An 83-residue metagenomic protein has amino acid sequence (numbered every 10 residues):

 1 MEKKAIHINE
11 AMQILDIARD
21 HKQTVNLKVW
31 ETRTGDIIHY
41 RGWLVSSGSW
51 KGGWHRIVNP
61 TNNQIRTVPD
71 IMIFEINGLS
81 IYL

Functional and structural regions predicted by a protein language model:
M1-D36: Short glycine-rich, low-complexity segments
T24-N26, R41, D70: Conserved beta-strand residues within beta-sheet cores
L27, H55-P60: SH3/SH3-like beta-barrel fold
R33, P60-T61: Short, ordered coil/turn segments that flank beta-strands lining enzyme active or ligand-binding pockets
R33-Y40, R66-P69: Short coil-to-beta-strand transition motifs
D36-G53: Acidic, low-complexity, intrinsically disordered interaction modules
V45-G48, T67-Y82: Structured surface patches comprising rigid loops and adjacent beta-strands/short helices at the edges of well-ordered
